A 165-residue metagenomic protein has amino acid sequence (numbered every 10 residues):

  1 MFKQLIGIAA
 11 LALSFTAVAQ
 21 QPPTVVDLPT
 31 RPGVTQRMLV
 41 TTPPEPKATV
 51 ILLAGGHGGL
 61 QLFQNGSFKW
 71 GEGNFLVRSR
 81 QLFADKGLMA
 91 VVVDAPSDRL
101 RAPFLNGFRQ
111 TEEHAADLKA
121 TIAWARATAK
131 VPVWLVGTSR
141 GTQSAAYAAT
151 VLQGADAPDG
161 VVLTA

Functional and structural regions predicted by a protein language model:
M1-I6: Bacterial N-terminal signal peptides that target proteins for export
S14-A17: N-terminal signal peptide c-region/cleavage motif recognized by signal peptidases
Q20-E45: N-terminal cap/lid segment of alpha/beta-hydrolase-fold proteins
T35, P43-L88: Short, surface-exposed "cap/lid" segments of acyl-processing enzymes
G56-G59, P96-L100, R140-Q143: Solvent-exposed loop/turn segments at secondary-structure junctions within structured extracellular/periplasmic domains
Q61-K69, V92-Q110: Cap/lid segment of the alpha/beta-hydrolase catalytic domain
F75, A102-T128: Alpha/beta-hydrolase active-site loop
A123-A165: Primarily recognizes the serine-hydrolase "nucleophile elbow" in alpha/beta-hydrolase and SGNH/GDSL folds
